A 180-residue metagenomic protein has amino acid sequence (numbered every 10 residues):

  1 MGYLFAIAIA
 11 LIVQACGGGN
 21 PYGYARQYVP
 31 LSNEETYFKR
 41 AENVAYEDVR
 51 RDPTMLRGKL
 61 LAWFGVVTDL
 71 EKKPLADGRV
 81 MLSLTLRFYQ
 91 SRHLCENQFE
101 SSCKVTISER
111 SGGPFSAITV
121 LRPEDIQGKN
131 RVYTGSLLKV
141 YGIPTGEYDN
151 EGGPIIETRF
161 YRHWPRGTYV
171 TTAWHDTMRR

Functional and structural regions predicted by a protein language model:
M1-C16: Sec-dependent bacterial lipoprotein signal peptides
C16-R180: OB-fold and OB-like single-stranded nucleic-acid-recognition modules and their adjacent interaction interfaces
